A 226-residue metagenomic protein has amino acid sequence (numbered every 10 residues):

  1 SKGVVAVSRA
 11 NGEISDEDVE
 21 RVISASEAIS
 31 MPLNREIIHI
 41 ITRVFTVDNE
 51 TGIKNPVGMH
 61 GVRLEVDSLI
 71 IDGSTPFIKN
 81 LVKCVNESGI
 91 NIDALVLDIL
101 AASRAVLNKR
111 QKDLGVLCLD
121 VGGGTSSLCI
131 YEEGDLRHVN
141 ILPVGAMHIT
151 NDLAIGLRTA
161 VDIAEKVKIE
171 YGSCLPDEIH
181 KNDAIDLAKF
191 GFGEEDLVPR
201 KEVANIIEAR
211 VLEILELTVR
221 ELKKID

Functional and structural regions predicted by a protein language model:
S1-C118, D135-R137, A146, L157-A204 (+1 more regions): Nucleotide/phosphate-binding catalytic cleft detector across ATP-hydrolyzing and phosphate-transferring enzymes
V85, D120, L153, T218: Residue-level signature of catalytic and energy-coupling elements of molecular machines, predominantly ATP/GTP-dependent
G123: Short, glycine/acidic-enriched loop or turn micro-motifs at the edges of active sites
S126-I130: Short beta-strand scaffold segments in enzyme catalytic cores
V139-I141: Residue-level detector of high-confidence beta-strand sites
V144, H148-D152: ATP-dependent adenylation/pyrophosphate-handling site
R210-V219: A general structural motif
